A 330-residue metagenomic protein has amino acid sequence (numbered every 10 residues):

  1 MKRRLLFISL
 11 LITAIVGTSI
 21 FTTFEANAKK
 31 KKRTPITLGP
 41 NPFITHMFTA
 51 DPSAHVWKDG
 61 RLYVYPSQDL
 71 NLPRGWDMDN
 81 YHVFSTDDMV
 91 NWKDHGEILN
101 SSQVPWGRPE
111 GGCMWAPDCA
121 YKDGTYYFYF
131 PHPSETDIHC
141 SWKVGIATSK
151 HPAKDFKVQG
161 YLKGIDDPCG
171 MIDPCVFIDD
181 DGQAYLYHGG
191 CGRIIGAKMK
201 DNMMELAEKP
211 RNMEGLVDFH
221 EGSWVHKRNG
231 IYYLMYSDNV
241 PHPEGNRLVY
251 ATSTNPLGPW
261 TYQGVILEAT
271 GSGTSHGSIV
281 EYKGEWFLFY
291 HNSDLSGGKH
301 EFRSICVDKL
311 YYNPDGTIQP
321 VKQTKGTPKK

Functional and structural regions predicted by a protein language model:
M1-K29: Bacterial Sec-dependent N-terminal signal peptides
F24-K330: Carbohydrate-active catalytic/glycan-binding domains of CAZyme proteins, especially the secreted or lumenal ectodomains
